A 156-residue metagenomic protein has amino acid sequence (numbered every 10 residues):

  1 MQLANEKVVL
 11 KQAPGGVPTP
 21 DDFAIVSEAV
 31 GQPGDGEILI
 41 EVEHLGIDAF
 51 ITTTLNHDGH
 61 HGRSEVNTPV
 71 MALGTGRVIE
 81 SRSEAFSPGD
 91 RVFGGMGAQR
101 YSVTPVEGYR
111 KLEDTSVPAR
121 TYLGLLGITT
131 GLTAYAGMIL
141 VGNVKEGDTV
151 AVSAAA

Functional and structural regions predicted by a protein language model:
L3-V8: Short structural boundary motif marking the start of a folded domain
V9-K11, E41, R77, V103: Short, well-ordered beta-strand micro-motif
Q12-P14, I79-E84, V106-G108: Short loop segments at secondary-structure junctions
P14-D21, A49-F50: Short N-terminal binding/cap micro-motifs at the start of the first secondary-structure element
P18-A29, D58: Short glycine/threonine/proline-enriched tight-turn/helix- or strand-capping micro-motif at secondary-structure
S27-G31, V103-P105: Generic structural detector for well-ordered beta-strands
A29-I47, L55-A98: Glycine-rich beta-strand-centered segment in the early N-terminal region that forms part of a ligand/cofactor-binding
A72-T75, P88-A155: NAD(P)H dinucleotide-binding glycine-rich loop of Rossmann-like/cofactor-binding domains, especially the beta1-alpha1
